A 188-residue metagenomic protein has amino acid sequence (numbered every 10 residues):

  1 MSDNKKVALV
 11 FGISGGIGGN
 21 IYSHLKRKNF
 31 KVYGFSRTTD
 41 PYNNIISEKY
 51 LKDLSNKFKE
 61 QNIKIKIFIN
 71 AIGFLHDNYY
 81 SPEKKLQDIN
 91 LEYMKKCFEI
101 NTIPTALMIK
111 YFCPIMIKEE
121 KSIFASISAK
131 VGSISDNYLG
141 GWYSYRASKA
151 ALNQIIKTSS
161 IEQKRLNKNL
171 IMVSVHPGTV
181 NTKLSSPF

Functional and structural regions predicted by a protein language model:
V10-F11, N70-A71, I123-A129, I171-H176: Structural signature of the Rossmann-like NAD(P)-dependent dehydrogenase/reductase core
V10-H24: N-terminal Rossmann NAD(P)H-binding glycine-rich loop of SDR-like oxidoreductase domains
S36-L54: Rossmann-fold cofactor-recognition segment
K57-I72: A glycine-rich helix->loop->beta "capping" turn within Rossmann-like NAD(P)(H)-dependent oxidoreductase domains
F74-N78, P82-F98, K121-L166, G178: Catalytic loop of short-chain dehydrogenase/reductase
I109-K110, K157: A short, exposed helix-loop element centered on a Lys and neighboring polar residues
P177-P187: Short, flexible catalytic-loop segment of classical short-chain dehydrogenase/reductase
